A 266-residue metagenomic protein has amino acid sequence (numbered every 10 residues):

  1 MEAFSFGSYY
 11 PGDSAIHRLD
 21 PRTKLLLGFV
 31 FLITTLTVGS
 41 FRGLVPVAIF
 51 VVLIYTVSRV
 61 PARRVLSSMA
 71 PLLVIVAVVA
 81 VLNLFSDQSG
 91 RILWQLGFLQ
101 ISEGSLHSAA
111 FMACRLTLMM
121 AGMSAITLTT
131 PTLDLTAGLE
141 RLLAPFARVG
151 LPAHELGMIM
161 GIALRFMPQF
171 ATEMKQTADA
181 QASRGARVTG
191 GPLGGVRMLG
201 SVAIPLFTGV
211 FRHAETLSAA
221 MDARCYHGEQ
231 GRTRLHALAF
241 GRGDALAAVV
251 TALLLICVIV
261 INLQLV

Functional and structural regions predicted by a protein language model:
M1-F41, V47-S58, R141-L151, E155-M158 (+2 more regions): Transmembrane alpha-helix interface motif
L25-L26, L44-P46, L66-M69, L73 (+2 more regions): Hydrophobic alpha-helical transmembrane segments
V60-L66: Membrane-interface helix-boundary motifs at transmembrane edges
P61, I101-S102, G241: A diffuse structural propensity rather than consistent per-protein peaks
M69-G185, T189-P192: Juxtamembrane/interface alpha-helical elements of multi-pass membrane proteins
